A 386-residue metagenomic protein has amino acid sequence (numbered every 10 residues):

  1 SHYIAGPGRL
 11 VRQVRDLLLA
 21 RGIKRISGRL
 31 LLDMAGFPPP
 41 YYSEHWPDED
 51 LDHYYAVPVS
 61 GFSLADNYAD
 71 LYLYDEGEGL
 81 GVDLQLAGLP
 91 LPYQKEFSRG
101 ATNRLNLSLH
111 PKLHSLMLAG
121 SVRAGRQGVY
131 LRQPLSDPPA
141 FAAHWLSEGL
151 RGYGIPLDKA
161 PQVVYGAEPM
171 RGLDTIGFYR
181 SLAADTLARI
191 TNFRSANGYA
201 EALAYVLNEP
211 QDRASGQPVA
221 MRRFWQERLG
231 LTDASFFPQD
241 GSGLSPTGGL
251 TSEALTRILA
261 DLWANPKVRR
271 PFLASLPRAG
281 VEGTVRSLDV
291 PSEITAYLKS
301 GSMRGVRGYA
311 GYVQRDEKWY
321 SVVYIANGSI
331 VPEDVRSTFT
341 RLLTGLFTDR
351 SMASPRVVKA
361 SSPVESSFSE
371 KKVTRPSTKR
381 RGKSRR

Functional and structural regions predicted by a protein language model:
S1-D233, R341, T348-R386: Conserved serine DD-peptidase/penicillin-binding transpeptidase domain and beta-lactam-recognizing active-site
R194-N197, E201-E370, R385-R386: Small-residue-rich helix-loop
